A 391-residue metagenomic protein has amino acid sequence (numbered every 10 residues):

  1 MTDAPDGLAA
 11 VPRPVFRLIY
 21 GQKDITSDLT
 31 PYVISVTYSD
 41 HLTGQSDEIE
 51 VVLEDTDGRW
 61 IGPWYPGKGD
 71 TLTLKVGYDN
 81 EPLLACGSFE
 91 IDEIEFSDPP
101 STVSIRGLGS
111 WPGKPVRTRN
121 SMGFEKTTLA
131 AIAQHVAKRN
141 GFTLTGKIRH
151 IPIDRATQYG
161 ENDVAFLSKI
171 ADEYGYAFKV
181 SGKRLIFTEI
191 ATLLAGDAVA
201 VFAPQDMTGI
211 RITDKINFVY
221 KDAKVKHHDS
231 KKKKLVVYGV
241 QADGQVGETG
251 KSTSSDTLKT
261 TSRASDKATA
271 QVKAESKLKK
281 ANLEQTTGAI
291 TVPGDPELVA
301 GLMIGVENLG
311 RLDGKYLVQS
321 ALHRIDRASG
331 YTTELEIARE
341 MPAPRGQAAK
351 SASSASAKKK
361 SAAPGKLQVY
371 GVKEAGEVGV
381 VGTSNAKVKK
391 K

Functional and structural regions predicted by a protein language model:
M1-P112: Assembly/oligomerization scaffold segments
M1-P12, T102-W111, I148-R211: Short beta-strand-centered interaction patches in the first periplasmic/extracellular domains of large envelope
R17-I19, E50-V52, T73-K75, S88-D92 (+7 more regions): Soluble periplasmic/extracytoplasmic beta-strand elements of cell-envelope proteins
V36-Y65, T208-K391: An acidic/polar, Gly/Ser/Thr-rich interaction patch typically located in mid-to-C-terminal regions of proteins
I49-V52, G107, R119-T145, Q158-S181 (+2 more regions): Amphipathic, non-transmembrane alpha-helical segments in extracytoplasmic/periplasmic proteins
V76-Y78, E189, L302, N308: Conserved "cap/hinge" positions at secondary-structure junctions
S88-S97, M122, A191-L194, L317-A328: Short, compositionally biased
G113-T118: Acidic/histidine-rich, surface-exposed loop or edge segments in extracytoplasmic proteins
